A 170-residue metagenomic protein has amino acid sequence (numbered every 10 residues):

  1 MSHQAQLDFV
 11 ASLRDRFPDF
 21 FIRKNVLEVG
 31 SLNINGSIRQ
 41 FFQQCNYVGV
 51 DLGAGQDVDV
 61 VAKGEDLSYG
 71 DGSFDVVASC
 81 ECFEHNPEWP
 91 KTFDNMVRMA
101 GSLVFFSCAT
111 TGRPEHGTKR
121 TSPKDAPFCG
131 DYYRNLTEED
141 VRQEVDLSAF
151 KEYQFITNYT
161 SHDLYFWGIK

Functional and structural regions predicted by a protein language model:
M1, F17, V58, C80-F83 (+3 more regions): Short N-terminal micro-motifs specific to bacterial/archaeal maturation and metal-cluster initiation sites
M1-F20: Class I SAM-dependent methyltransferase Rossmann-like catalytic core, especially the SAM/SAH-binding loop
Q4-D8, F83-P87, N135: Conserved phosphate-coordination/catalytic loops
Q6-S12, N25, I38-F42, E65 (+1 more regions): A broad, low-specificity signal for short, low-complexity segments enriched in glycine/proline and polar/charged
K24-P114, F166-G168: Conserved SAM-binding loop
P87-M99, L103-K170: S-adenosyl-L-methionine-dependent methyltransferase catalytic module, highlighting the catalytic core
